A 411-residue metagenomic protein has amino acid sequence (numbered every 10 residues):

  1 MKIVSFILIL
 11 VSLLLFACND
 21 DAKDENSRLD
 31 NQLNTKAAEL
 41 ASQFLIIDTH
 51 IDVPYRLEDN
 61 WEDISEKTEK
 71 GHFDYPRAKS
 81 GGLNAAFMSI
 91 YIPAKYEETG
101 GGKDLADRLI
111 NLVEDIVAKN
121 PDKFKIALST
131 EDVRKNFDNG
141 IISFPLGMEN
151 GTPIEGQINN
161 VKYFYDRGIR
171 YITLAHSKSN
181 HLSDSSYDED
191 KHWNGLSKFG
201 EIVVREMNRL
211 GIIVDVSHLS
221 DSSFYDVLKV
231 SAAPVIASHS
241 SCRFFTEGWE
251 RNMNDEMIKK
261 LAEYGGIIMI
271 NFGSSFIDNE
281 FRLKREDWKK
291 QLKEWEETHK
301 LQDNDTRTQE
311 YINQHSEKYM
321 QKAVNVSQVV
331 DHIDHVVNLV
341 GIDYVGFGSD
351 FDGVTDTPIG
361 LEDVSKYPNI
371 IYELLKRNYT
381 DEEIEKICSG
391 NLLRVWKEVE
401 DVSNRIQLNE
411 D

Functional and structural regions predicted by a protein language model:
M1-V4: Positively charged n-region of N-terminal signal peptides that target proteins for export
I7-L14: Bacterial N-terminal signal peptides
C18-N194, R243, E247-D411: N-terminal hydrophobic targeting/anchoring segments and the immediately downstream early-domain regions of hydrolases
Q157-V161, S223-A232: Distinct, well-ordered alpha-helical segments
N194-I202: Active-site glycine-rich loop that binds ribose-phosphate moieties when present
I202-V216, S220-D226, E256-E263: Substrate-binding cleft of carbohydrate-active enzyme catalytic domains
P234-S240: Short hydrophobic/aromatic-enriched beta-strand-loop microsegments
